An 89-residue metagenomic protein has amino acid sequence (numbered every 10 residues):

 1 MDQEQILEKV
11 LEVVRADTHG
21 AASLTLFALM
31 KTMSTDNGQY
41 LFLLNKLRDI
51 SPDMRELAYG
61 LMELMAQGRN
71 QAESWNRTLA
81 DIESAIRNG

Functional and structural regions predicted by a protein language model:
M1-I6, T32-D36, D53-M54: Helix-boundary capping/turn motifs
M1-L29: Short terminal alpha-helical segments
V10-V14, S34, M62: Amphipathic alpha-helical interface segments used for dimerization/assembly
A16, T32-T35, Q67: Positions within ordered alpha-helical repeat solenoids
T25-D36, G60: Short, hydrophobic/amphipathic alpha-helical patches that form generic packing surfaces within helical domains
Y40-Q67, E73-R77: Short, charged early-sequence alpha-helical segments and their helix-coil boundaries
R69-G89: Low-complexity intrinsically disordered segments
